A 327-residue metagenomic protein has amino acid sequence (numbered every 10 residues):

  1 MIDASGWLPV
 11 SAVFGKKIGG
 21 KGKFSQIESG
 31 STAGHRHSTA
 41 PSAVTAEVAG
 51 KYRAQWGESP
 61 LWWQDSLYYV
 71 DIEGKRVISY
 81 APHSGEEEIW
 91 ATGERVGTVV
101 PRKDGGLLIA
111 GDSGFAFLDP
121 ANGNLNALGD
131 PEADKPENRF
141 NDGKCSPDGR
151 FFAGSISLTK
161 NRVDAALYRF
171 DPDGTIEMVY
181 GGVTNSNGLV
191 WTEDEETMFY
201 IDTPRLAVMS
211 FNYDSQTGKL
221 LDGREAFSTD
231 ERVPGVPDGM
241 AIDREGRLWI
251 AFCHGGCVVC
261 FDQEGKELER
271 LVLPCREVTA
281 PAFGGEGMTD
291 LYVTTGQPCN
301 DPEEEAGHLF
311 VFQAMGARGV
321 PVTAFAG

Functional and structural regions predicted by a protein language model:
S38-R53, P82, R224, G327: A short helix->beta-strand "capping" segment at the edge of beta-propeller domains
A46-G50, G85-A91, N126-A133, T175-Y180 (+2 more regions): A short beta-strand motif characteristic of beta-propeller blades
K51-D65, T92-G111, D134-R150, V179-T197 (+3 more regions): Beta-rich, blade/repeat-based domains predominating in secreted/periplasmic proteins but also intracellular
Q64-E73, L108-S113, A153-N161, M198-R205 (+3 more regions): Conserved beta-strand positions in repeat-built beta-propeller and related beta-rich domains
R76-I78, G114, A166-Y168, A207-M209 (+2 more regions): A short loop-to-beta-strand structural motif that recurs across blades of beta-propeller domains
N124-G181: Hydrophobic alpha-helical segments and helix pairs
F211-G218, A314-R318: Short loop/turn segments immediately following beta-strands, especially the blade-tip and inter-blade linker loops
G284-G327: Blade-level signature of beta-propeller repeat domains, shared across WD40, Kelch, NHL, RCC1 and BNR/Asp-box propellers
